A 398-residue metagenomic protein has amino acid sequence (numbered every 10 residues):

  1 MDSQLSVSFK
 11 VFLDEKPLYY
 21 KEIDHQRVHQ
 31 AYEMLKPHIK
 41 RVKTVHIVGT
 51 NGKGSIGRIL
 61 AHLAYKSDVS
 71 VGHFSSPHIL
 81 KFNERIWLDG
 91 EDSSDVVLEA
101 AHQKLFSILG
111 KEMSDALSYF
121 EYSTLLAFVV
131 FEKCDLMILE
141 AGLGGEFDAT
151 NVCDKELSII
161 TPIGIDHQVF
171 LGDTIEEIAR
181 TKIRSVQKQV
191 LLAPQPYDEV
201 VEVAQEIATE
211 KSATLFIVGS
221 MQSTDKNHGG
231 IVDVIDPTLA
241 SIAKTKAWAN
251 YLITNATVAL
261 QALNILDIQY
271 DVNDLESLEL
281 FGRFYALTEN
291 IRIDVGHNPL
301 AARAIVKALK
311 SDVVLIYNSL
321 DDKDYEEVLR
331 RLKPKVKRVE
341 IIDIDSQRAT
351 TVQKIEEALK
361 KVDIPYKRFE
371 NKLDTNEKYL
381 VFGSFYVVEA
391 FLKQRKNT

Functional and structural regions predicted by a protein language model:
M1-G49, I56-V69, F74, G110-S114: Short functional linear segments
H25, H29-E33, P37-K40, K66-C153 (+2 more regions): ATP-dependent carboxylate-amine ligase catalytic core
K43, L136-A141, D148-I159, I163-H167 (+2 more regions): Nucleotide phosphate-binding/pyrophosphate-handling subdomain across enzymes that bind or process nucleotide phosphates
I59, A149, V203-A204, A304-A308 (+4 more regions): A short acidic, amphipathic alpha-helical/loop segment
L60-D68, F131, L332, L359 (+1 more regions): Hydrophobic alpha-helical packing residues
K111-E112, L136-E140, K155-A243, A256-Q269: Acidic, Mg2+-coordinating active-site environments of NTP-dependent enzymes
Q195-F216, D225-G229, Y325-K378: C-terminal helical cap/extension that packs against the catalytic core of soluble nucleotide-cofactor enzymes
E370-K396: A glycine-rich beta-strand to alpha-helix segment that forms a phosphate/ribose-binding loop at ligand/cofactor sites
